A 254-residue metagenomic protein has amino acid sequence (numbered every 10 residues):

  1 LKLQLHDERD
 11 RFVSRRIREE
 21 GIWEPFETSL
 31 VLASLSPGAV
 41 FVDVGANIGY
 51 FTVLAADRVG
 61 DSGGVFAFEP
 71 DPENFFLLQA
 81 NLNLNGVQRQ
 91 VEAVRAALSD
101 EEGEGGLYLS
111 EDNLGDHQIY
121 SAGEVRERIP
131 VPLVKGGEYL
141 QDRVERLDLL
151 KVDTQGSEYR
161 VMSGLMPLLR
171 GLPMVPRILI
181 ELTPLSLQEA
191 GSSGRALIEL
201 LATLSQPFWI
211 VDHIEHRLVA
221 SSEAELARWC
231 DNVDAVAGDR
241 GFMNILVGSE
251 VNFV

Functional and structural regions predicted by a protein language model:
L1-G86, Q90, G123-V125, Y139-R143 (+1 more regions): S-adenosyl-L-methionine
E24-L32, P130-G137, Y159-M162: Short, well-ordered alpha-helical scaffold segments within catalytic/effector domains
A46-I48, P72, L98-D100, T154-G156 (+1 more regions): Short, glycine/acidic-enriched loop or turn micro-motifs at the edges of active sites
A55, L78, V91, L107 (+1 more regions): Hydrophobic packing residues within well-ordered alpha-helices of enzyme cores
G60-D61, L84-Q88, H117, L169-V175: Short helix-capping segments at alpha-helix termini
Q79-E138: S-adenosyl-L-methionine
E138-F253: Conserved acidic-Pro-Pro-aromatic motif
